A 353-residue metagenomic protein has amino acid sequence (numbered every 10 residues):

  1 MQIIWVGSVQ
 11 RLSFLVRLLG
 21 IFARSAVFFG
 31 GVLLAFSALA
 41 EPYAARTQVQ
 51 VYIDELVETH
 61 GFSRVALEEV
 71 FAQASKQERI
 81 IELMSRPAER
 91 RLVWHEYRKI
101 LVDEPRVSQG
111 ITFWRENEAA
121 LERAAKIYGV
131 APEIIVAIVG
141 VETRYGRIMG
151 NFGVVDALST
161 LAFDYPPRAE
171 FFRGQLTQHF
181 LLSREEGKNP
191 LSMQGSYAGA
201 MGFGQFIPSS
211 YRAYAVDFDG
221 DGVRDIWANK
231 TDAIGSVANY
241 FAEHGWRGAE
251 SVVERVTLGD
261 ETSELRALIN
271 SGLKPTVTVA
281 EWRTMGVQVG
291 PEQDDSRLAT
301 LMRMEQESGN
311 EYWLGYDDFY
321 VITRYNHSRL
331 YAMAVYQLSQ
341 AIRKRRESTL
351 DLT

Functional and structural regions predicted by a protein language model:
M1-I21: N-terminal secretory signal peptides that target proteins for export/translocation
A35-S37: N-terminal signal peptide c-region/cleavage motif recognized by signal peptidases
E41-A125: An acidic, Gly/Ser/Thr/Pro-rich helix-cap/linker signature
E68-K76, A131-G146, H179-L181, V237-A238: Short, functionally critical alpha-helical segments immediately adjacent to catalytic or ligand/cofactor-binding
K76-L83, T143-G153, D164-A169, E185-L191 (+2 more regions): Secretory-pathway/luminal and periplasmic proteins that interact with or process carbohydrate-rich
K99-T112, A162-E170, R212-A228, Y320: Substrate-binding clefts and substrate-entry loops adjacent to catalytic sites of polymer-processing enzymes acting on
P190, Q194-E307: Flexible, glycine-rich surface segments
R303-T353: C-terminal functional modules
